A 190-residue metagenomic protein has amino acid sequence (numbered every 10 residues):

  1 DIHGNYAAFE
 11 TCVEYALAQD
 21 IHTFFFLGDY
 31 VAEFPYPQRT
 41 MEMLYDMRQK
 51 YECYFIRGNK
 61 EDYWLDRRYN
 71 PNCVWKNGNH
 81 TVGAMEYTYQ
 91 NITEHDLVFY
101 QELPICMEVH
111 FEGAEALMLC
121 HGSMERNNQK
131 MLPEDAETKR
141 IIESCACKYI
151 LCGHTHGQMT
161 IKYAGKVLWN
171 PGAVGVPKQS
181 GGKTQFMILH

Functional and structural regions predicted by a protein language model:
H3-A8, A32-P35, K60-L65, E125 (+2 more regions): Active-site environment of divalent metal-dependent phosphoester hydrolases
G4-L97: Core catalytic region of metal-dependent phosphoesterases/phosphodiesterases, especially metallo-beta-lactamase-like
A16-I21, F111-G113, S144-A146, I188: Glycine-rich phosphate-binding loop signature in dinucleotide/nucleotide-binding domains
F24-G28, Y54-N59, C120, Y149-H156 (+1 more regions): Active-site neighborhood of phospho(di)ester-bond hydrolases with catalytic His/Asp-centered motifs
W75-N79, G113-C145, P177: Active-site-proximal segments of metal-dependent phosphoesterases and phosphodiesterases across multiple
E108-M118, Y163-V167: Beta-strand-turn-beta hairpins that frame and shape the catalytic cleft of phosphate-ester-processing enzymes
E134-H190: Conserved beta-sheet core of the metallophosphoesterase superfamily
